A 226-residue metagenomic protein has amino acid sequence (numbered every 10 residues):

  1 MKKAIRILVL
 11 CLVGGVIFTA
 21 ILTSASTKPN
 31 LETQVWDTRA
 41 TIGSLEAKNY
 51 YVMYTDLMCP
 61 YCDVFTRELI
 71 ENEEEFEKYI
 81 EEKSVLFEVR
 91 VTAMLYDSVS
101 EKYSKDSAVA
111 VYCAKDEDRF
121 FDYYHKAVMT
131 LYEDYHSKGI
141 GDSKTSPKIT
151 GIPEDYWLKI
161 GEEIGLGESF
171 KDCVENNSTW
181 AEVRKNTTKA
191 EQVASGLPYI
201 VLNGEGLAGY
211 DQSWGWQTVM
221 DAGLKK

Functional and structural regions predicted by a protein language model:
K2-C11, G15, T19-I21, A25 (+5 more regions): C-terminal cap of thioredoxin/glutaredoxin-like
F18-T38: Sec-dependent signal peptide cleavage junction
W36-A40, N72-E74, N186-T188: A generic local structural motif
I42-E46, Y79-I80: Short glycine/proline-enriched loop/turn "hinge" motifs that connect secondary-structure elements and lie
S44-T66, L86-E88: Short active-site neighborhood of thiol/selenol oxidoreductases, capturing the structured segment around
A47-Y50, K83-E88, E117-Y123, I164-S169 (+1 more regions): Loop/turn elements at helix/coil->beta-strand transitions in domains of secreted/extracellular proteins
D56-L57, T92-A93, E205: Solvent-exposed coil/turn segments that connect beta secondary-structure elements in extracytoplasmic/periplasmic
D63-S146: Structural alpha/beta surface segment adjacent to cysteine/selenocysteine redox centers across thiol/disulfide enzymes
